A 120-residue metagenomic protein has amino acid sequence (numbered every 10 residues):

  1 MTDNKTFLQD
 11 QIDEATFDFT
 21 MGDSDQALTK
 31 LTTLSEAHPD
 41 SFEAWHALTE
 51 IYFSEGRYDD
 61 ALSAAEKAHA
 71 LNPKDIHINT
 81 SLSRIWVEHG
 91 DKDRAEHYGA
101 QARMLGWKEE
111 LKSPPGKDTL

Functional and structural regions predicted by a protein language model:
M1-D10, P114: TPR-adjacent "capping" and linker segments in tetratricopeptide-repeat scaffold/adaptor proteins
F7, T20-T29, E55-K67, H89-Q101: Structural signature of tandem alpha-helical TPR/SEL1-like repeats, specifically the intra-repeat loop/turn
L8, F42-E43, I76-H77, E110: Helix-start (N-cap) detector for alpha-helical repeat units in TPR-like alpha-solenoids, especially tetratricopeptide
Q9-P39, E43: N-terminal first-folded block
T33-E36, E66-A70, R103-M104: Conserved structural position within tetratricopeptide repeats
